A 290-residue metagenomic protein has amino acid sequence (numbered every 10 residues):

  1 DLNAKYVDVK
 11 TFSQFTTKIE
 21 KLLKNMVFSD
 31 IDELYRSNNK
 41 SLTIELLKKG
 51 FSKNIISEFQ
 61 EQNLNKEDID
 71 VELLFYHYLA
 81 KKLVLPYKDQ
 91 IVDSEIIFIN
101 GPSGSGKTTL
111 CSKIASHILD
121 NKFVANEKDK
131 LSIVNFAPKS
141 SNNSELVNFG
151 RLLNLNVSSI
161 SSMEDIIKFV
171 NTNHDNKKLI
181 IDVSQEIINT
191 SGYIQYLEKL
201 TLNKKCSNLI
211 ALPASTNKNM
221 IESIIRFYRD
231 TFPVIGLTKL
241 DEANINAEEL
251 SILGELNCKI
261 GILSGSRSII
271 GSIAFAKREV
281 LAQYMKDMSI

Functional and structural regions predicted by a protein language model:
D1-Y87, K122-K128: Non-catalytic terminal/linker segments enriched in charged/polar, low-complexity residues
I19-N25, L42, L46, E58-F59 (+1 more regions): NTP-binding/hydrolysis catalytic cores, primarily Walker-type P-loop NTPases
Y87-S94: Phosphate-binding P-loop
N100-S103, L131-E145, G150-I166, V170-Y196: Switch II (G3) loop of P-loop NTPases
K107: Conserved lysine of the Walker
L110, I114, E145: Hydrophobic positions on the alpha1 helix immediately C-terminal to the Walker A/P-loop
K130-S132, K205-L212, Y228-I270: Conserved beta-strand/loop subsegment of P-loop NTPase cores
N171-D175, S191-T216: Inter-motif core of Ras-like GTPase G domains
